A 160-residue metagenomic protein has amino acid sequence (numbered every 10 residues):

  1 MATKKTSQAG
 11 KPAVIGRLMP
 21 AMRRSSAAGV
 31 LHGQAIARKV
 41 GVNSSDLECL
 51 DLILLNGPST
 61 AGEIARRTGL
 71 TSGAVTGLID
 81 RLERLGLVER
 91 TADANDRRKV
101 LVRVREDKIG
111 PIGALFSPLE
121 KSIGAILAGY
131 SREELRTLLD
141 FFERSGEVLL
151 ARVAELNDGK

Functional and structural regions predicted by a protein language model:
M1-A9, R132-K160: C-terminal regulatory/oligomerization modules of transcriptional regulators
M1-V40: N-terminal leader segment of winged-helix/HTH proteins
S26-G29, L127, G146-L150: A structural signal for well-ordered alpha-helices, especially hydrophobic packing surfaces of coiled-coils
H32-T71: N-terminal helix-turn-helix DNA-binding core of bacterial DNA-binding proteins
P58-V100: Canonical helix-turn-helix DNA-binding module
E83-R136: Charged, amphipathic alpha-helical coiled-coil/dimerization segments
